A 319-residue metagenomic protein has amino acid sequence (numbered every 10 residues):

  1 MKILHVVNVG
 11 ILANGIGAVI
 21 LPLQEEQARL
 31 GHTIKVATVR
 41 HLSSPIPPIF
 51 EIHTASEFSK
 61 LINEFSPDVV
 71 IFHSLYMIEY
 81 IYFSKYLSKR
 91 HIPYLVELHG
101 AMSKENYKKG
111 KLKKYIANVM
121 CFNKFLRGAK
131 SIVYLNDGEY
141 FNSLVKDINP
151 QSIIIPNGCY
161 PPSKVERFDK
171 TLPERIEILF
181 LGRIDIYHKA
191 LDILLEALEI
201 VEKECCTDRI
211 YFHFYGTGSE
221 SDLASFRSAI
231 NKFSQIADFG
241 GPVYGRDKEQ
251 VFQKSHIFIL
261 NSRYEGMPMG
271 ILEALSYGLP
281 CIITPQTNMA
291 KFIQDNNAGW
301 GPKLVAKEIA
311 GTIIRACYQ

Functional and structural regions predicted by a protein language model:
L4, V133, K170-K189, L195-L198 (+2 more regions): Conserved donor-binding/catalytic core segment of Leloir-type glycosyltransferases
T38-L42, L181-G182, Y211-S225, G241-P242: Glycosyltransferase donor-sugar binding loop
M102, K114-I132: Membrane-proximal helix-turn-helix segments that form the acceptor-binding/catalytic region of lipid-linked
G138, G158: Carbohydrate-associated surface elements
A224-R246: Nucleotide-activated donor-binding/catalytic signature segment of Leloir-type glycosyltransferases, i.e., the conserved
R263: Aromatic "clamp/platform" in nucleotide-sugar-dependent glycosyltransferases that forms part of the donor/acceptor
P280-T284, W300: Short hydrophobic beta-strand element within catalytic cores of glycosyltransferases and related nucleotide-activated
D295, G299-K307, I314-Q319: Conserved acidic donor-binding segment of nucleotide-sugar-dependent glycosyltransferases
